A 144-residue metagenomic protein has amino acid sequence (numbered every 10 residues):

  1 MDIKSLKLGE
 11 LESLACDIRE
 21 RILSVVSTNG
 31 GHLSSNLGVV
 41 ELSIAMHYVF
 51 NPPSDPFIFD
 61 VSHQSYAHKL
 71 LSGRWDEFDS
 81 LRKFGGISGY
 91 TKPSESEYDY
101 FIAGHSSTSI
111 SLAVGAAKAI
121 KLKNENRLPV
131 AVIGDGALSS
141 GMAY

Functional and structural regions predicted by a protein language model:
M1, N29, I102-A103: A general structural-boundary detector
M1-V25: Cofactor-/ligand-binding subdomain signature composed of acidic, glycine-rich, tryptophan-containing flexible loops
L8, T28-N29, A131-V132: A short, structure-level motif marking secondary-structure boundaries and short turns
S24-H32: Cytochrome P450 catalytic-domain "roof"
L33-Y144: Cofactor-binding active-site loop characterized by glycine-rich and histidine/acidic residues
